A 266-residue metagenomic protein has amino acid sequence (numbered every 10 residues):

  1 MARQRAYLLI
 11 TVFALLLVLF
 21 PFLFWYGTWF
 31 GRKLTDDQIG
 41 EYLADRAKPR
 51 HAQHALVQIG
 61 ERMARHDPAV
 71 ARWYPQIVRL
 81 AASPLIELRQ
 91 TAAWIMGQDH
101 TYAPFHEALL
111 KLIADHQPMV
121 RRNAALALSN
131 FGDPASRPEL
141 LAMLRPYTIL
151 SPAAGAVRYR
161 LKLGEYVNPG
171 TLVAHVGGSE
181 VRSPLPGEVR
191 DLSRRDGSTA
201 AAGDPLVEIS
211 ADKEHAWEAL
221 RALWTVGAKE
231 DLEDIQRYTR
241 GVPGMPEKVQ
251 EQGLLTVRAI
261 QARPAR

Functional and structural regions predicted by a protein language model:
Q4, W29-L43, R65-A82, H100-A114 (+4 more regions): Amphipathic alpha-helical scaffolding segments comprising HEAT/armadillo-like alpha-solenoid repeats
L8-G27: Hydrophobic membrane-insertion alpha-helices, especially the h-region of bacterial N-terminal signal peptides
A47-K48, P84-L85, H116-Q117, T148 (+2 more regions): Short inter-helical turns and helix N-cap capping residues of alpha-solenoid HEAT/ARM repeat scaffolds
A55-L56, A92-W94, L110, A124-A125 (+4 more regions): Hydrophobic core positions within HEAT/HEAT-like alpha-solenoid repeats
I59-H66, M96, H100-T101, L128 (+5 more regions): Alpha-solenoid repeat junctions
L144-V157, Y166, L172-D191, E208-I209: Short beta-strand-turn/beta-hairpin segments enriched in glycine/proline and small hydrophobics that form edge-strand
Y159-N168, L192-D204: Acidic, glycine-anchored pre-beta loop/turn
